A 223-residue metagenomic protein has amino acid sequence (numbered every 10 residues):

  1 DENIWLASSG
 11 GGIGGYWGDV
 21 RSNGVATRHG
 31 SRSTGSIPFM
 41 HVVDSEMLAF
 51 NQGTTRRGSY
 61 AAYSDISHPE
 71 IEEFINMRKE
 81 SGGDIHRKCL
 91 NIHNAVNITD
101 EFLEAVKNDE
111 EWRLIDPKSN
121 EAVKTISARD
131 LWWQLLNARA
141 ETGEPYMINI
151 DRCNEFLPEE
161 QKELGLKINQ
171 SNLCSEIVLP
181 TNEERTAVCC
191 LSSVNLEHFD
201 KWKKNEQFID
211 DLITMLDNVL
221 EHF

Functional and structural regions predicted by a protein language model:
D1-K201, N205: Active-site cavity-forming subdomains of large catalytic enzyme subunits
K118-E121, D211-F223: Internal maturation/activation junctions in enzymes
F208: Short, contiguous, pocket-lining structural segments that sit at or immediately flank catalytic/ligand-binding sites
